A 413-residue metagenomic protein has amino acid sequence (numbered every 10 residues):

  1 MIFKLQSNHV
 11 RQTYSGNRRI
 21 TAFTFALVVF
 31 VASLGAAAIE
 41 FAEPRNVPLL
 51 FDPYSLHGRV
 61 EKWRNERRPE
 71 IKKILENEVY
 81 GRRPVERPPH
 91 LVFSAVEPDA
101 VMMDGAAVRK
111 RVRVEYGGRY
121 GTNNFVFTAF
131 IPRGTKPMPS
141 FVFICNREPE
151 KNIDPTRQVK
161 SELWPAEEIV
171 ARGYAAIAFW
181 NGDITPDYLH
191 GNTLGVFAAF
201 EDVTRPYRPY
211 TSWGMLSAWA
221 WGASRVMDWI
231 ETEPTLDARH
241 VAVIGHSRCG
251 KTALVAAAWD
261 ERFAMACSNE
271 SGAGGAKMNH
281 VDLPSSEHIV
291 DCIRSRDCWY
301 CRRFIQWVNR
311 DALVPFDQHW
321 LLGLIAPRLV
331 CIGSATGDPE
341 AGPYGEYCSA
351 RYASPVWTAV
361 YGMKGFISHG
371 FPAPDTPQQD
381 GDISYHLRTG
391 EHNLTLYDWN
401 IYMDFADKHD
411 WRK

Functional and structural regions predicted by a protein language model:
A37-R83: N-terminal pre-domain segments of enzymes
R83-T135: N-terminal cap/lid segment of alpha/beta-hydrolase-fold proteins
F127-T128, P137-N146: Short beta-strand element of the alpha/beta-hydrolase
F143-T232, G272-H280: Cap/lid segment of the alpha/beta-hydrolase catalytic domain
E148, N152-D154, R225-S285, R310: Primarily recognizes the serine-hydrolase "nucleophile elbow" in alpha/beta-hydrolase and SGNH/GDSL folds
M265-L321, P343-S368: Mobile cap/lid helix-loop segments that gate and shape the active-site cleft of serine hydrolases
A326-A341, T389: Conserved strand-to-loop "acid loop" that flanks and positions the catalytic carboxylate
R351-K413: C-terminal catalytic histidine-bearing segment of alpha/beta-hydrolase fold enzymes
